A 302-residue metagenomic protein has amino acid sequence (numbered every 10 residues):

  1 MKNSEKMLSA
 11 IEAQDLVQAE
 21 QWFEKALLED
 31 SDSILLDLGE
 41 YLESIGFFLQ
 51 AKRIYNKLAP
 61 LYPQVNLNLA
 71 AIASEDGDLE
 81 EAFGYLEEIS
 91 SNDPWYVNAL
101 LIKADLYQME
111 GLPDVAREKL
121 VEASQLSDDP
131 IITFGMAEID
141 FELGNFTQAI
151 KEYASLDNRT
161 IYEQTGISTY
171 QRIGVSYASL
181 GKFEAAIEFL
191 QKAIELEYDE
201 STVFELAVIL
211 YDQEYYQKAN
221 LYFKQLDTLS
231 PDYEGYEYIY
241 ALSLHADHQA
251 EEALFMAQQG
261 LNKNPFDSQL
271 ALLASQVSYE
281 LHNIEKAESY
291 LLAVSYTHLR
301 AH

Functional and structural regions predicted by a protein language model:
M1, S33, Q64, N98 (+5 more regions): Start-of-helix register in tetratricopeptide repeats
E12, S44, E75, M109 (+5 more regions): Register position in tetratricopeptide repeats
P60, P94, S127-D128, I161-Q164 (+3 more regions): Short coil turns that delineate tetratricopeptide repeat
T297-H302: Conserved small/polar residues in nucleotide/adenosyl-binding loops
